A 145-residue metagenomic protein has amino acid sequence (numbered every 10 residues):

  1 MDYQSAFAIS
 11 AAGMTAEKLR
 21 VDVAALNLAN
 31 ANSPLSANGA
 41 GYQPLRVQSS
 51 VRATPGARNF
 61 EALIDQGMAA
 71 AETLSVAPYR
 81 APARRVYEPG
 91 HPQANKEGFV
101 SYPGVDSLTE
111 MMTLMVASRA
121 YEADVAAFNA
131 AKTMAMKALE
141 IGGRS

Functional and structural regions predicted by a protein language model:
M1-S145: Amphipathic alpha-helical polymerization modules
